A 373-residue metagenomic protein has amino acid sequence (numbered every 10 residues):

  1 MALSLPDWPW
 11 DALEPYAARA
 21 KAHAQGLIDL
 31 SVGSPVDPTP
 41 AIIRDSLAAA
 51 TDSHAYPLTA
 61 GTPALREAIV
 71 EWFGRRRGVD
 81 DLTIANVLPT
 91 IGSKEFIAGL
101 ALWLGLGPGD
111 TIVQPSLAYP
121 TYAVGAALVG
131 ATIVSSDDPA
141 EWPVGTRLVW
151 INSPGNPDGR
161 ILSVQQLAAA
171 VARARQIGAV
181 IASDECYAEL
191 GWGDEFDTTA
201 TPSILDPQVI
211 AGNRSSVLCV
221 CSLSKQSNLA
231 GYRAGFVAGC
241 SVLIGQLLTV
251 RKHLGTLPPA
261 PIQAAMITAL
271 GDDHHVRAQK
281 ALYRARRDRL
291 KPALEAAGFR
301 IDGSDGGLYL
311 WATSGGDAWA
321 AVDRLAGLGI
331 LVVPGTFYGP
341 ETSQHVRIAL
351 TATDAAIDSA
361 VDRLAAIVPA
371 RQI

Functional and structural regions predicted by a protein language model:
A2-W8, A18-L47, G74-R76, D80-I373: PLP-dependent class I/II
A49-H54: N-terminal alpha-helical segment of soluble enzymes
A55-Y56, H253: Short, solvent-exposed amphipathic alpha-helical segments in soluble enzyme and RNA/protein-processing domains
Y56-P57, R277: Short, surface-exposed loop/turn segments at secondary-structure junctions
A60-G61: Short beta-strand to alpha-helix junction loop
A64-L65, I112: Intrinsically disordered, low-complexity regions enriched for glutamine and histidine
L65-I69, G92: Conserved AMP-binding/adenylate-forming core of the ANL superfamily
